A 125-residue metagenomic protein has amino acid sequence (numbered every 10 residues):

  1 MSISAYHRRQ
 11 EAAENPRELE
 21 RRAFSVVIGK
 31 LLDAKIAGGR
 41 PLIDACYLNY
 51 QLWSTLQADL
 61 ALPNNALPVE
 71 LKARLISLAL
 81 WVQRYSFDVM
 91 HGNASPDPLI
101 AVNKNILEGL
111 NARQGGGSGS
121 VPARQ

Functional and structural regions predicted by a protein language model:
M1-L62, A73-Q125: N-terminal intrinsically disordered, cationic/polar leader segments that include organellar targeting peptides
E70: Short glycine-rich, acidic/polar surface loops and turns
